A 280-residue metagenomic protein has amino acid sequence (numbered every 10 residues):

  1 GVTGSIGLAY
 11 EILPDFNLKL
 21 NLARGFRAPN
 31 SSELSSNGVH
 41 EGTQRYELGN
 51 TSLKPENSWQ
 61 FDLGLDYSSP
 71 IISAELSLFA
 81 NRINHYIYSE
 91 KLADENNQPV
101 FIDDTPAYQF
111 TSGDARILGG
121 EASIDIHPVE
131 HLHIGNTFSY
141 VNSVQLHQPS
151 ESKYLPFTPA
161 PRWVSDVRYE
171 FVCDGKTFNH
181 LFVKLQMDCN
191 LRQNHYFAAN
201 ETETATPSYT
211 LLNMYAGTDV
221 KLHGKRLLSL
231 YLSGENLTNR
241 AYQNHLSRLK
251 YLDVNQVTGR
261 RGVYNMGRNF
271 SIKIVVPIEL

Functional and structural regions predicted by a protein language model:
V2, S32-N37, Q44-Y46, L78 (+5 more regions): Outer-membrane beta-barrel translocator domains and adjoining extracellular loop/strand segments of Gram-negative
T3, G7, E11, D15-N17 (+6 more regions): Outer-membrane beta-barrel signature, preferentially recognizing the C-terminal barrel domain of Gram-negative
I6-Y10, L63-Y67, G120-I126, N136 (+6 more regions): Residues on the lipid-exposed face of transmembrane beta-strands in outer-membrane beta-barrel proteins
L8, L20-R24, E33, L65 (+5 more regions): Transmembrane beta-barrel strands of outer-membrane/channel proteins
D15, I71-S73, H131, V172-L181 (+2 more regions): Short loop/turn motifs that connect adjacent beta-strands in outer-membrane beta-barrel proteins
F26, R82-N84, L191-Y196, T218-L280: C-terminal beta-signal and adjacent terminal beta-strands/loops of Gram-negative outer-membrane beta-barrel proteins
L53, S112-G113, E151-P156, N200-P207: Short, contiguous acidic/charged loop-to-helix segments that flank catalytic cores in large enzymes
F79-R82, V100-Q193: Gram-negative outer-membrane beta-barrel transporters
